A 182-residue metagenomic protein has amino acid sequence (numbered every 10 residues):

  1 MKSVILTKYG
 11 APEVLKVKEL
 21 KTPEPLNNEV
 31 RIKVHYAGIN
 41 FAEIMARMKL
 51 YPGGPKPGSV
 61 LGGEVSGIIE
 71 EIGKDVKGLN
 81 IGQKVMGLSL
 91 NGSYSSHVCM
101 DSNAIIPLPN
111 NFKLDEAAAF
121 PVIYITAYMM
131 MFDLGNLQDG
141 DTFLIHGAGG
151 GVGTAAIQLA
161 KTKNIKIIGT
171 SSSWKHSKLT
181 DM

Functional and structural regions predicted by a protein language model:
V4, V30-R31, L144: Conserved beta-strand elements of the Class I
L6, R47, E70-E71, C99-S102: Short beta-strand-to-turn element immediately C-terminal to the catalytic PLP-Schiff-base lysine in fold type I
P12-V17, L50-Y51, I125-T126, M130: Short gly/ser/thr-rich secondary-structure transition/capping motifs
V17-T22, S66-I68, H97-C99, I105: Conserved hydrophobic/aromatic beta-strand scaffold that supports enzyme active sites
K21-G38, L50-G92: Glycine-rich beta-strand-centered segment in the early N-terminal region that forms part of a ligand/cofactor-binding
Y36, M45, K56, M86-G147: NAD(P)H dinucleotide-binding glycine-rich loop of Rossmann-like/cofactor-binding domains, especially the beta1-alpha1
A42-M48: Cytochrome P450 core scaffold surrounding the K-helix E-X-X-R motif and the conserved "meander" helix-loop region
A118-A119, Y124-M182: Mid-domain Rossmann-like dinucleotide-binding core that forms the NAD(H)/NADP(H) cofactor-binding site
